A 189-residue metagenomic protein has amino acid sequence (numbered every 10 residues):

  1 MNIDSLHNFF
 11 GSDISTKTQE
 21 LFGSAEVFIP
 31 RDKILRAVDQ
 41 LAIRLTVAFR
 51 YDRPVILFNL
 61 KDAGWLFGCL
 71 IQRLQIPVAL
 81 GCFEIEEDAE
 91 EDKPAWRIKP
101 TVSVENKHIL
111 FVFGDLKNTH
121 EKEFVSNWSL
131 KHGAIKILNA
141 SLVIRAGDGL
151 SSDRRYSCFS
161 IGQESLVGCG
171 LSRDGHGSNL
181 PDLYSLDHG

Functional and structural regions predicted by a protein language model:
M1-G189: PRPP-associated nucleotide enzymes
